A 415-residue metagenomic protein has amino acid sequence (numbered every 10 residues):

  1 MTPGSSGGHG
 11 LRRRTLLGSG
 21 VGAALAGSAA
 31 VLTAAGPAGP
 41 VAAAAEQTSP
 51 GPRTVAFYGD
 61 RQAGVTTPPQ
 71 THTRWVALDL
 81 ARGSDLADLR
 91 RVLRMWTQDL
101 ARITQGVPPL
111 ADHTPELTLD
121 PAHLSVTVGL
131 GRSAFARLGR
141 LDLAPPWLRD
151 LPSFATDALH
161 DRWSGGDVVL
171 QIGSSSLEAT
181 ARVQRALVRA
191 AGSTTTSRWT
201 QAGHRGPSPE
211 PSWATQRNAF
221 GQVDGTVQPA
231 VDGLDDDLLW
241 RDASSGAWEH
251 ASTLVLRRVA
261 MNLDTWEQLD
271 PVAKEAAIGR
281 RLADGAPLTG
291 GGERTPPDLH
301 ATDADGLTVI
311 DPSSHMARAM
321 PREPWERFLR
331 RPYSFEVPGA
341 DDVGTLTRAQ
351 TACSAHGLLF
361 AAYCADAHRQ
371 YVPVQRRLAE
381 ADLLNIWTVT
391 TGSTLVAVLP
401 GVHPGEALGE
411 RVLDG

Functional and structural regions predicted by a protein language model:
P3, G10, T15-G415: Long, histidine/aromatic-enriched segments associated with O2/redox biology
